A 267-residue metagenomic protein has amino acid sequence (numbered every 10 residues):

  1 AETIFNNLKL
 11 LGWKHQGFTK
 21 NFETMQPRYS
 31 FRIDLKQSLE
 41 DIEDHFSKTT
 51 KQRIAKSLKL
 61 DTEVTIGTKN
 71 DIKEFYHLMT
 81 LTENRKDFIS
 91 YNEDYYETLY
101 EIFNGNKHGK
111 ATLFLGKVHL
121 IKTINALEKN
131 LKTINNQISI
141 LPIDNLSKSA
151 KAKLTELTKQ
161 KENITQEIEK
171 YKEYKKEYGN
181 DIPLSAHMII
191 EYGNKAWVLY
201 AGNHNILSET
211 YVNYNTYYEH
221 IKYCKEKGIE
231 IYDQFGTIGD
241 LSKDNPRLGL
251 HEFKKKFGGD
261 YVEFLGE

Functional and structural regions predicted by a protein language model:
A1-E23, N136, I182-S185, E191-F257: Acyl-donor binding region in acyl/amide transferases
L10-S208: A conserved beta-strand-loop-helix scaffold within acyl/acetyltransferase catalytic domains
I66-N70, F235-G236, F264-E267: Acidic carboxylate-rich catalytic motifs and surrounding loops in phosphoryl-/glycosyl-chemistry enzymes
G259, E263: Charged C-terminal helix
